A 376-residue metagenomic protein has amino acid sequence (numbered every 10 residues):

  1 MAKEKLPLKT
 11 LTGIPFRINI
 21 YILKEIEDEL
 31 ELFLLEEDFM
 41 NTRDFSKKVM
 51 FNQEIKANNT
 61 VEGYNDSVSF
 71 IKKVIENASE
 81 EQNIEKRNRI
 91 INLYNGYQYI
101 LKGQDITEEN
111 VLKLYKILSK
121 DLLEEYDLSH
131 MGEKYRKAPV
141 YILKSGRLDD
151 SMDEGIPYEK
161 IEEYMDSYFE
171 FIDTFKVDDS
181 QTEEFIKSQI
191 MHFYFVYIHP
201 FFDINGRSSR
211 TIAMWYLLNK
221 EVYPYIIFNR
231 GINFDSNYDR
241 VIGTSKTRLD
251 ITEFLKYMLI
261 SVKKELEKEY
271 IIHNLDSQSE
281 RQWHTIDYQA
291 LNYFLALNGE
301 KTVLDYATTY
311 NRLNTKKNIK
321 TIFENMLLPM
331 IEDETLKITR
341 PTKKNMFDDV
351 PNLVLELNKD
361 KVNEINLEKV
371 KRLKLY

Functional and structural regions predicted by a protein language model:
M1-F202, R210-Y376: FIC/Doc superfamily catalytic core
